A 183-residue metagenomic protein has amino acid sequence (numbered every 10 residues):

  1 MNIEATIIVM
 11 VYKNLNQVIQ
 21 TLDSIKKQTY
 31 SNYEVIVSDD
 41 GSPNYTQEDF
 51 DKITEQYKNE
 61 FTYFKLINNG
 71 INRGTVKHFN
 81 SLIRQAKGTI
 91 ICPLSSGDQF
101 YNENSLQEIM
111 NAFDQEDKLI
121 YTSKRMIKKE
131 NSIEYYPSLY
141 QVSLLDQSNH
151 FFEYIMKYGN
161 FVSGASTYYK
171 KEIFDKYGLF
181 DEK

Functional and structural regions predicted by a protein language model:
M1-S24: N-proximal low-complexity "stem/linker" segments adjacent to membrane-targeting elements
L22-D23, Q47-D51, N80, G88 (+1 more regions): Short alpha-helix within the catalytic core of nucleotide-sugar-dependent glycosyltransferases
L22-I67: Acidic donor-binding segment of Leloir-type glycosyltransferases
D40, L94-S96: Active-site acidic Asp-centered loop
N68-A86: Glycine-rich, basic loop-to-helix element that forms the pyrophosphate-binding segment of sugar-nucleotide handling
I91: Short aromatic/hydrophobic "clamp" motif used to bind/position activated sugar donors
Q99, N104-Y135: Conserved donor NDP-sugar-binding/catalytic core segment of glycosyltransferases
T122, S143-K183: Conserved nucleotide-sugar donor-binding catalytic segment
